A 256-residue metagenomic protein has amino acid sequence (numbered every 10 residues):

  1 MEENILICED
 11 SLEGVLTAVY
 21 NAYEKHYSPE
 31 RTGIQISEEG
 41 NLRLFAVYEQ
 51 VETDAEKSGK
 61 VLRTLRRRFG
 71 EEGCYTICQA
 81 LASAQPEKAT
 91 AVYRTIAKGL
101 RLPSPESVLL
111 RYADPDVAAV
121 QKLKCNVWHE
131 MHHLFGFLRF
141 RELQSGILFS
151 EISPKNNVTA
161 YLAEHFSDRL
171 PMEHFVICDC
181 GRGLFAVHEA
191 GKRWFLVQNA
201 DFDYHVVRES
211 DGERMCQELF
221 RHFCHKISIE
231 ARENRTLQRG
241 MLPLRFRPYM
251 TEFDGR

Functional and structural regions predicted by a protein language model:
M1-A55: N-terminal ordered "arm"
N4-L12, E49, P115, I147-V158 (+1 more regions): Conserved aromatic-histidine-acidic binding/catalytic patches
G14-K25, R94-K98, E164-D168, Q217-H225: Short, hydrophobic/amphipathic alpha-helical patches that form generic packing surfaces within helical domains
G33-H132: Charged, alpha-helical interface segments at or near domain boundaries
E49-K57, R193-V206: Acidic, Ser/Thr-rich peripheral helices and adjacent loops at domain boundaries
Y75-A80, C180, E233-R239: Short coil/turn segments at secondary-structure boundaries
S107-L196: Internal, well-folded beta-alpha domain core
H174, F185-A186, A190, H205-R256: Long, compositionally biased intrinsically disordered terminal regions
